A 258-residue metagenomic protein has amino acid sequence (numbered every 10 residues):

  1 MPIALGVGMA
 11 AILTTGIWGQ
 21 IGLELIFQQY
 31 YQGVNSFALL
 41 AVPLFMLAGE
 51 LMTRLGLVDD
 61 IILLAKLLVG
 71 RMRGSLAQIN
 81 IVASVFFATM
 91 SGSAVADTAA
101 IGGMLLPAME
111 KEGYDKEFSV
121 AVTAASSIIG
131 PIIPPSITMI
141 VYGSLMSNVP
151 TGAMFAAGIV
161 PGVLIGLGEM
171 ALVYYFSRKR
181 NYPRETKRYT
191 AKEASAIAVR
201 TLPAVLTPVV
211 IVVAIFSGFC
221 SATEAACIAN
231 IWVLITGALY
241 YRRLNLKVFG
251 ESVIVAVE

Functional and structural regions predicted by a protein language model:
M1-E258: Alpha-helical transmembrane segments of multi-pass membrane transport proteins
